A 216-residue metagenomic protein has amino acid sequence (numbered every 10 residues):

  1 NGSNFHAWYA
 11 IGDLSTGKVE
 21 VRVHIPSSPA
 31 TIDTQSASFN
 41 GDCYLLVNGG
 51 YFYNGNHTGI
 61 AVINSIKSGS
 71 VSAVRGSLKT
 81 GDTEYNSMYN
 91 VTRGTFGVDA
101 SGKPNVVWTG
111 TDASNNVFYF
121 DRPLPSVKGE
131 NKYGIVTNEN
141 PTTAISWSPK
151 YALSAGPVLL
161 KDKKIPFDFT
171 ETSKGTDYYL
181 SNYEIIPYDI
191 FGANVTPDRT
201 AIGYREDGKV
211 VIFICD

Functional and structural regions predicted by a protein language model:
N1-T111: Zymogen propeptides
G2, Y85-S87, S148, I190-N194: Short Gly/Pro-enriched turn/cap motifs at secondary-structure boundaries
N4-Y9, T92-R93, S154-G156, T196-A201: Short glycine-rich loop/turn motifs
F5, F39, F52, F96 (+4 more regions): Phenylalanine-focused residue identity feature
E20-H24, V62-V74, T80-G81, G129-V136 (+2 more regions): Short linear motifs at secondary-structure transitions and domain/linker junctions
A30-D33, N115-P123, Y178-Y179: A short, polar/proline- and glycine-enriched secondary-structure boundary/capping micro-motif
G81-S173: A substrate-binding/cap region within the structured catalytic cores of diverse enzymes
N138-P141, A152-S154, L160-D216: Domain-core and long-helix interface of multi-subunit machines
